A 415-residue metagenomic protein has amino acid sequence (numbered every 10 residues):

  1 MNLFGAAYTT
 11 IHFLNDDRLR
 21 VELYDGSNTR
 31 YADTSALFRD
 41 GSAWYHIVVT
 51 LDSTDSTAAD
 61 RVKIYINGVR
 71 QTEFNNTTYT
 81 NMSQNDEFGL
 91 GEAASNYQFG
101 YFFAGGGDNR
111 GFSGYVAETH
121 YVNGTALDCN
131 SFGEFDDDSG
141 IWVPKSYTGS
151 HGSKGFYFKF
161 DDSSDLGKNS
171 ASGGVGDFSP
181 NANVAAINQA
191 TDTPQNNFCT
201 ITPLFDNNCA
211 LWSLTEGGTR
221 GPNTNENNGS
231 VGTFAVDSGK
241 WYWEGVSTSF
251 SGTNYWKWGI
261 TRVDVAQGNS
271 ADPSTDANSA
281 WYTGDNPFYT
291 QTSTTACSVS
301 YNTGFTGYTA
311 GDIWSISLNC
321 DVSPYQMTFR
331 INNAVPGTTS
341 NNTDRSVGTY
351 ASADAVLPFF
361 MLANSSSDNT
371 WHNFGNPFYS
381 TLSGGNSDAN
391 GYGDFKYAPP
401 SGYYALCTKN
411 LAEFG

Functional and structural regions predicted by a protein language model:
M1, I47-V49, F99, V116-Y121 (+4 more regions): Short hydrophobic/aromatic patches on beta-strands that form ligand-binding or substrate-lining surfaces
M1, N223-G284: Secretory/extracellular carbohydrate-interaction modules and structurally similar beta-sandwich "look-alikes"
M1-R20, D55-A58, T125-N130, V236-D237 (+2 more regions): Extracellular glycan-recognition modules
N2-L37, E92, Y97, T275-S300: Trp/Tyr-centric glycan-recognition "aromatic platform" motifs on solvent-exposed beta-strand/loop surfaces
T10-Q84, T309-T338: Extracellular glycan-interaction surfaces
Y24, E87-V116, S365: Extracellular glycan-interaction patches encoded by glycine-rich segments
D25-N28, D52-S56, V69-Q71, A104-G106 (+7 more regions): Acidic glycine-/aspartate-rich tracts in secreted/extracellular proteins
S56-A58, K63, N75-T77, Y115-V175 (+5 more regions): Extended recognition patches within non-cytosolic domains
